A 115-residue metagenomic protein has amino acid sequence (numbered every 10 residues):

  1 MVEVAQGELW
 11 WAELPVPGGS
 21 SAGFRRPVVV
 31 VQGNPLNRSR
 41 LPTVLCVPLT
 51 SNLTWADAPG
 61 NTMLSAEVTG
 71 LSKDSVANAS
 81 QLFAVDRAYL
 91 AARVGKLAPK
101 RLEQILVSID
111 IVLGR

Functional and structural regions predicted by a protein language model:
M1-R115: Conserved functional hotspots at enzyme active or ligand-binding sites that engage polyanionic ligands
